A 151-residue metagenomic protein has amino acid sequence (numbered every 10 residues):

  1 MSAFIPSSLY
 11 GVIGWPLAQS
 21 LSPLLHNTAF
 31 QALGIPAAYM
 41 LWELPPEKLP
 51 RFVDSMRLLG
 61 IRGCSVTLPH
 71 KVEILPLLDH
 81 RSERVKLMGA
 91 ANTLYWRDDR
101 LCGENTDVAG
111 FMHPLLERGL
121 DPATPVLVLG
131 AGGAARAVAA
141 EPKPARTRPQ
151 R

Functional and structural regions predicted by a protein language model:
M1, D98, R148-Q150: Polar low-complexity intrinsically disordered regions
A3-G119: Phosphate/diphosphate ligand-binding glycine-rich loop within oxidoreductases
G14, N105, L115, G119-R146 (+1 more regions): Glycine-rich adenosine-cofactor-binding loop
